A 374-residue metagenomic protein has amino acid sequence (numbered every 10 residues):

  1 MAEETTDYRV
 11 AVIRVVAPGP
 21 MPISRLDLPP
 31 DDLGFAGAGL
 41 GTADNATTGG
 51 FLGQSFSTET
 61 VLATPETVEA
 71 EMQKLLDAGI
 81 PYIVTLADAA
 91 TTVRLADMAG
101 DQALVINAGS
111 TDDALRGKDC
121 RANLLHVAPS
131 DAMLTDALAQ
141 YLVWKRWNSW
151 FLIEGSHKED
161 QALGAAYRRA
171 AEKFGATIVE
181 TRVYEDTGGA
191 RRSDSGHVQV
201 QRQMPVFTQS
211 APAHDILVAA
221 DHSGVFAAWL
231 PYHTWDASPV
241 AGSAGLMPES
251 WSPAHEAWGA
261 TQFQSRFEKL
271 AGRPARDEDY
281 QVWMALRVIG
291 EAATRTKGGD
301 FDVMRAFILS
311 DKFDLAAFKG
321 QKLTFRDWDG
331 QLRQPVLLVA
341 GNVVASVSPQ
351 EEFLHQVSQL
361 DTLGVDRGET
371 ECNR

Functional and structural regions predicted by a protein language model:
M1-R374: Extracytosolic ligand-binding ectodomains
